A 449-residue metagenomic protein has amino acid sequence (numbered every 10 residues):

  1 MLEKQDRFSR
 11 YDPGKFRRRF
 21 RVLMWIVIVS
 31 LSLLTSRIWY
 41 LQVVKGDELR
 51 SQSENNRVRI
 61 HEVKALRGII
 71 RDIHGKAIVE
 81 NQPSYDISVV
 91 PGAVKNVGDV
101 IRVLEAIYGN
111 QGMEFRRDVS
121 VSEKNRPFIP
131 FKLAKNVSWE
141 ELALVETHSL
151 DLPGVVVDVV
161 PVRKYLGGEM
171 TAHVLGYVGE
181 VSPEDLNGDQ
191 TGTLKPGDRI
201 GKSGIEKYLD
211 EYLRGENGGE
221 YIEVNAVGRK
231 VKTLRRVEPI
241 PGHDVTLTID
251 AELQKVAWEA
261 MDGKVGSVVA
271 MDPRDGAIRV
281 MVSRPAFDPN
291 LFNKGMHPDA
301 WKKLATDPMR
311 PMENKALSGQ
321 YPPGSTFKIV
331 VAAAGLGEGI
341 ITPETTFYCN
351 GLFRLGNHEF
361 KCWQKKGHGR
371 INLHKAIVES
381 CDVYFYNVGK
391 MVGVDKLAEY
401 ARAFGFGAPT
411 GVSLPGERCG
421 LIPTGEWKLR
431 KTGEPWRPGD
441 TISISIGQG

Functional and structural regions predicted by a protein language model:
M1-P298, P308, Q320, T342 (+2 more regions): Periplasmic/cell-envelope proteins involved in peptidoglycan metabolism and beta-lactam response
L2-R10, V79, V224-L234, A270-T326 (+1 more regions): Beta-lactam-recognizing serine transpeptidase/beta-lactamase-like catalytic domain environment
